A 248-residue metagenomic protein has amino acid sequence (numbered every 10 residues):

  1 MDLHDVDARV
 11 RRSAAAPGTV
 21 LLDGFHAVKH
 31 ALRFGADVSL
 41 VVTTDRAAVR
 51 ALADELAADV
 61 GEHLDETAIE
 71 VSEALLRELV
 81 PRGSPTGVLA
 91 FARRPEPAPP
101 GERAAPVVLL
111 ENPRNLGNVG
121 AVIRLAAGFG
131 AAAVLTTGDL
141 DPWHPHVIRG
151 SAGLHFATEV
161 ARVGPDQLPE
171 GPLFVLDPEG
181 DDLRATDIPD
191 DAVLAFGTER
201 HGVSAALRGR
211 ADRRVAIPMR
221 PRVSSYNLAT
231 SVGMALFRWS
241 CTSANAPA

Functional and structural regions predicted by a protein language model:
M1-L56, D139-D141: Boundary-proximal intrinsically disordered activation/regulatory segments immediately upstream of a helical core
D2, H63-S72, A157-P165: Short acidic-hydrophobic, aromatic-tinged amphipathic segments that line or gate anion-handling sites
V20, E111-N112, T137-G138, F196 (+1 more regions): Glycine- and other small-residue-rich loops at beta-strand/loop junctions that grip anionic moieties
G24, R114-V122, S224-A229: Amphipathic alpha-helical repeat scaffolds
A57-R93: Glycine/small-residue-rich loop that forms an oxyanion/phosphate-binding "nest" at active or ligand-binding sites
A90, L125-F129, D139-P142, H146-H155 (+2 more regions): Structured adenosyl-cofactor binding patch, chiefly the S-adenosyl-L-methionine
F91-D181, S240: RNA substrate-binding interface of SAM-dependent RNA methyltransferases
V175-P221: Active-site/ligand-binding-proximal alpha/beta "capping" segment
